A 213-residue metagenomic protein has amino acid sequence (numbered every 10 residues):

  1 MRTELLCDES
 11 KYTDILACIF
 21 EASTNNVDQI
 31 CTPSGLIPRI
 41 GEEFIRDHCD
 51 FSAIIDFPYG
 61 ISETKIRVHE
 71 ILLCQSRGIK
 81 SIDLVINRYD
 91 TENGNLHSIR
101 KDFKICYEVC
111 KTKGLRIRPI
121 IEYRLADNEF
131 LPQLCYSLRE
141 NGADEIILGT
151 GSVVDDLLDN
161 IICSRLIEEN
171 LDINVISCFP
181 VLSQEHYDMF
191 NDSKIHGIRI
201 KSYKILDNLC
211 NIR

Functional and structural regions predicted by a protein language model:
M1-D8, D28-T32, C49-F57, I82-L84 (+4 more regions): Hydrophobic faces of well-ordered beta-strands that scaffold small-molecule active sites in alpha/beta enzyme cores
M1-S76, S137: Conserved N-terminal beta1-alpha1 strand-loop-helix module at the mouth
S23-R39, S81-K101, I147-L158: Glycine-rich, proline-tolerant flexible connector loops at the mouths of alpha/beta enzymes
S34, P38-F57, L96-R118, D156-S183: Alpha-helix-loop-beta-strand connector modules within alpha/beta enzyme cores
I40, C74, P119, I146 (+1 more regions): Conserved, mostly hydrophobic/aromatic
I55-P58, R77-T91, E140-L157, F179-L182 (+1 more regions): Glycine-rich phosphate-binding active-site loops on the catalytic face of alpha/beta enzymes
S62-S76, A126-S137, R165-S177, V181-G197: Catalytic cores of alpha/beta
S81-I147: Conserved anion-binding
